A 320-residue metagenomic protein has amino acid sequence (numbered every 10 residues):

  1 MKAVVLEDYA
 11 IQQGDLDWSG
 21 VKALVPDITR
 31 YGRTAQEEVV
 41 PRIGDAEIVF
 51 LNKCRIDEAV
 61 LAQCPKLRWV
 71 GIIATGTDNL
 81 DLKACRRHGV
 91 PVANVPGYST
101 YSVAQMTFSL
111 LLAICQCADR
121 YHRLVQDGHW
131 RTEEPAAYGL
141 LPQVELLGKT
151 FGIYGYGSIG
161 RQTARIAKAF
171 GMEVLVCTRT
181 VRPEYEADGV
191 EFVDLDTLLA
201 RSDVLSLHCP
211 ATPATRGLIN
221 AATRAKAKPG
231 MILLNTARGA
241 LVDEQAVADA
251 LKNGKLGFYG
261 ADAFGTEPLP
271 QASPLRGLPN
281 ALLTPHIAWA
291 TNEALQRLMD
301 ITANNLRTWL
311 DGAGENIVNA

Functional and structural regions predicted by a protein language model:
M1-A46, L175, V318: N-terminal glycine-/charge-rich "phosphate-binding" loop or analogous flexible N-terminal tail
G32, I73-A74, V90-Y101, T178: Short beta->alpha connector loops at strand-helix junctions that form conserved, small/polar/Pro-enriched
I56-L61, R179-P274: Rossmann-like adenosine-cofactor binding region
H88, P96-T150, E184: Phosphate-binding beta-alpha-beta segment of Rossmann-like dinucleotide-binding domains, i.e., the NAD(P)
Y156-G157: Glycine-rich Rossmann-fold phosphate-binding loop(s) that bind the pyrophosphate of adenine dinucleotide cofactors
G160-R161: N-terminal Rossmann-fold NAD(P) dinucleotide-binding loop
R297-L298, A303-A320: NAD(P)-dependent dehydrogenase/reductase Rossmann-like domain
